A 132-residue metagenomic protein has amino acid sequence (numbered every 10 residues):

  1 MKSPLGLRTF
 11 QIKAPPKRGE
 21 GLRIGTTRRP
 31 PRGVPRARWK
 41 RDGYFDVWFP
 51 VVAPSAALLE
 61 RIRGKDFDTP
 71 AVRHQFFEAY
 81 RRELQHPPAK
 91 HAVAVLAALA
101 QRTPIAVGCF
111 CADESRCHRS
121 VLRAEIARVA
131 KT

Functional and structural regions predicted by a protein language model:
M1-T132: Residues lining hydrophobic/aromatic ligand-binding pockets adjacent to catalytic sites
